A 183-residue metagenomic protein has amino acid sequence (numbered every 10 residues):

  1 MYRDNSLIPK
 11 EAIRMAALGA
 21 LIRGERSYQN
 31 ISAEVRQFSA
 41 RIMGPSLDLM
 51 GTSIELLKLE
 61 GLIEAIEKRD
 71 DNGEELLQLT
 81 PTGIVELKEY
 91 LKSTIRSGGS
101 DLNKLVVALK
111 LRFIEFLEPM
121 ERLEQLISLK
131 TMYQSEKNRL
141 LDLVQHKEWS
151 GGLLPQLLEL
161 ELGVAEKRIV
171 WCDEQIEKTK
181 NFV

Functional and structural regions predicted by a protein language model:
M1-S100: Basic helix-turn-helix/winged-helix DNA-binding cores and closely related short helical interaction motifs
N5, W149-S150: Structural signature of alpha-solenoid helical repeat scaffolds
I22, R26, A40, F116-L117 (+4 more regions): Residues in soluble alpha-helical coiled-coils and helical-bundle/repeat scaffolds
E89-M132: Amphipathic alpha-helical dimerization/coiled-coil segments that flank or bridge DNA-binding/regulatory modules
E115, L143-E148, I176-T179, V183: Secondary-structure edge/capping motif, primarily at the C-terminal ends of alpha-helices and the immediately following
L123, K130, Q134-K137, V144 (+4 more regions): Heptad-repeat amphipathic alpha-helical coiled-coil interaction surface used for oligomerization/assembly
